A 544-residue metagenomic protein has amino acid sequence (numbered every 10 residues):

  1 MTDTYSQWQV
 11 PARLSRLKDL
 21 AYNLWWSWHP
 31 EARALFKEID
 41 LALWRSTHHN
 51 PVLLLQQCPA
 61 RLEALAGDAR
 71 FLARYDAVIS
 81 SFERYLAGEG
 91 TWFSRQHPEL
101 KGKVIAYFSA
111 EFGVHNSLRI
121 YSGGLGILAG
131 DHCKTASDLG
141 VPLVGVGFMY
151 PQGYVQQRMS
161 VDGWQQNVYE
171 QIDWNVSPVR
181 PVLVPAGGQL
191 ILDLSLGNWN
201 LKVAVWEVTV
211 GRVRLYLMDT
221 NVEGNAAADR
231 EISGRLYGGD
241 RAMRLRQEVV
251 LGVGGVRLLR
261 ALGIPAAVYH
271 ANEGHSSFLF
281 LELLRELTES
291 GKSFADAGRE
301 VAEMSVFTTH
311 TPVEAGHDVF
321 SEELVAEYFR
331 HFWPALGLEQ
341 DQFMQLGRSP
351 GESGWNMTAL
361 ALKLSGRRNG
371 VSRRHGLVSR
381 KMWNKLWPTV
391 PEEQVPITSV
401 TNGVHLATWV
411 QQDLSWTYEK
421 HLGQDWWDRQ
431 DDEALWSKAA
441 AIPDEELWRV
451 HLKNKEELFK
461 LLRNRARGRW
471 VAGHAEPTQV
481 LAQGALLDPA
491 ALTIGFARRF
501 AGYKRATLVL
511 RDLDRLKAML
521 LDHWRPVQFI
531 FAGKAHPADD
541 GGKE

Functional and structural regions predicted by a protein language model:
M1-E544: Catalytic cores of carbohydrate-active enzymes across secretory and cytosolic contexts
